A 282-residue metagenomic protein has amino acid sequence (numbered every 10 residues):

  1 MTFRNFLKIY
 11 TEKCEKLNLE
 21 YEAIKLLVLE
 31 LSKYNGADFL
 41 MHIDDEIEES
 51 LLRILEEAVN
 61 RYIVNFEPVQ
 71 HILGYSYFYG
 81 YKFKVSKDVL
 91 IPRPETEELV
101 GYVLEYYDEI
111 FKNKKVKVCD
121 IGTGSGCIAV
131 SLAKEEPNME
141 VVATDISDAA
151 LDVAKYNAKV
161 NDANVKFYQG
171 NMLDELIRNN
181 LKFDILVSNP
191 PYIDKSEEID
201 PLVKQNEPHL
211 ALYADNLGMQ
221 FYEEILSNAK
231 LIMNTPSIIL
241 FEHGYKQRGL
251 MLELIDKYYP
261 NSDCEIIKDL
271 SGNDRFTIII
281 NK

Functional and structural regions predicted by a protein language model:
M1-L73: N-terminal auxiliary segments of SAM/dcSAM-dependent transferases
Y10, L99, V103-Y107, I225 (+1 more regions): Generic hydrophobic alpha-helical segments
Y21, F111-K115, N180, N234-T235: Short helix-terminating capping/connector loops at secondary-structure junctions
K25-L29, N60, G101, V130 (+2 more regions): Generic alpha-helical structural context detector
Y34, H42, E67-P68, L73 (+5 more regions): Residue-level signal for pocket-adjacent positions within structured domains
L51, P92-E95, F221: An acidic site on a long C-lobe helix of protein kinase domains
E56-E136, V141, I146-Y156, I278: SAM-dependent Rossmann-like transferase core, predominantly class I methyltransferases with a strong bias toward
N138-M139, T144-N281: S-adenosylmethionine
